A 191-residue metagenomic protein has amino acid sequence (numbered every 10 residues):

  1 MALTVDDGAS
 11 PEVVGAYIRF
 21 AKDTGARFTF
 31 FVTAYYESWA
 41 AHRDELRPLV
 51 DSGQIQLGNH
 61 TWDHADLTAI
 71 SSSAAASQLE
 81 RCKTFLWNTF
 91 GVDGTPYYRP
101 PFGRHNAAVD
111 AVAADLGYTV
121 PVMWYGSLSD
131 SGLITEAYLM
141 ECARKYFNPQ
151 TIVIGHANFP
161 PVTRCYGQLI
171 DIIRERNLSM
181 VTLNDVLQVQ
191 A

Functional and structural regions predicted by a protein language model:
M1-D66, A74-Q78, F85, V92-T95 (+1 more regions): Active-site beta->alpha N-cap acidic-glycine motif
S10-P11, H64-D66, R104-A107, L128-S131 (+1 more regions): Active-site environment of divalent metal-dependent phosphoester hydrolases
E12-A16, A41, A74-S77, R81 (+5 more regions): Extracytoplasmic/secreted proteins, especially bacterial periplasmic and envelope-associated proteins
T24-G25, S38, P161-A191: C-terminal domain-boundary segment and adjacent tail
T24-T29, S52-Q56, V92-T95, L116-V120 (+2 more regions): Loop/turn elements at helix/coil->beta-strand transitions in domains of secreted/extracellular proteins
A69-S73, L133-T135: Short, solvent-exposed loop/turn segments at secondary-structure boundaries
R104-Y146, L178-V189: His/Asp/Glu-enriched short active-site or ligand-binding loop at hydrolase and phosphoryl-transfer sites
